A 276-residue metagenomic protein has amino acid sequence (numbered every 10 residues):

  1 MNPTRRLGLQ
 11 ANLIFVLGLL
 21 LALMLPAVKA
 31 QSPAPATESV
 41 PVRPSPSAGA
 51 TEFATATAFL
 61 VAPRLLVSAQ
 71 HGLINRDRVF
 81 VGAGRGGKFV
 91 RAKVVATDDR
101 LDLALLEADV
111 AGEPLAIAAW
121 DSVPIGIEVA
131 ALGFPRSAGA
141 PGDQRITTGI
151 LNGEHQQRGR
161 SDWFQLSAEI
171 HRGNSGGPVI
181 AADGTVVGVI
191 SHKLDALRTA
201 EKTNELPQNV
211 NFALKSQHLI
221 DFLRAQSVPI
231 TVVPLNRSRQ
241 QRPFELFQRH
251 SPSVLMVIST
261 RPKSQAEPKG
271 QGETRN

Functional and structural regions predicted by a protein language model:
N2-V16: Bacterial N-terminal signal peptides that target proteins for export
N12-P26: Bacterial N-terminal signal peptides
Q31-P46, P114, R136, I190-E273: C-terminal cap/linker of serine protease catalytic domains
P44-A69, K88-R91, E113-A116, G176 (+3 more regions): A conserved glycine-rich beta-strand in the N-terminal activation segment of trypsin-fold
E52, L60, T97-D99, D121-P124 (+5 more regions): Extracellular/periplasmic catalytic domains that process cell-envelope and extracellular macromolecules
T55, A62-P141, G159-W163, A225-S238: Conserved active-site neighborhood of the chymotrypsin/trypsin-like protease fold
D143-H155, K202-E205: Short, compositionally biased
E169-I190: Catalytic nucleophile loop of clan PA
